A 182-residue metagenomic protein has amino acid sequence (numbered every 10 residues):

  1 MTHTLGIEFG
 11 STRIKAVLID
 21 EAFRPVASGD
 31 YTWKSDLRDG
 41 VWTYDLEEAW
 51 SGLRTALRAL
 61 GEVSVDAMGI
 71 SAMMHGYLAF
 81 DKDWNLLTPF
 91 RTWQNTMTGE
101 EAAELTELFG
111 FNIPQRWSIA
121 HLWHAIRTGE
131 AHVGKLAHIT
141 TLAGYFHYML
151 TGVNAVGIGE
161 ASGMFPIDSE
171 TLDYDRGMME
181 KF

Functional and structural regions predicted by a protein language model:
M1-P89, A103, K135: N-terminal glycine/serine-rich phosphate-binding loop of ATP-dependent small-molecule kinases, especially carbohydrate
R58-F182: Glycine-rich phosphate-binding/catalytic subdomain of phosphoryl-transfer and nucleotide/sugar-phosphate-processing
